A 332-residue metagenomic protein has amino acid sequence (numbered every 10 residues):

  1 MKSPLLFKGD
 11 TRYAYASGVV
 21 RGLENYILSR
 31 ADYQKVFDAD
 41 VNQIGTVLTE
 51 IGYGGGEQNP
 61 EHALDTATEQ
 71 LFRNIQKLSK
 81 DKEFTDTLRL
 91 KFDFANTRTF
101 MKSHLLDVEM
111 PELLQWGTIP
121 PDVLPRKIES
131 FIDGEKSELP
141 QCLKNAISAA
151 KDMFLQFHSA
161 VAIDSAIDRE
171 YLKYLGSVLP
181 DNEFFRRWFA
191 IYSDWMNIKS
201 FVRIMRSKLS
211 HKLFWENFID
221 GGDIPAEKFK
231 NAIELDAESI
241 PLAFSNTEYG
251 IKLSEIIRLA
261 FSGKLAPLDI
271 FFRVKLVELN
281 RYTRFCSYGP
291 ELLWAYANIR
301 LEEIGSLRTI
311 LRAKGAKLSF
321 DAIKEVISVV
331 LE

Functional and structural regions predicted by a protein language model:
M1-E332: N-terminal domain-start signal
